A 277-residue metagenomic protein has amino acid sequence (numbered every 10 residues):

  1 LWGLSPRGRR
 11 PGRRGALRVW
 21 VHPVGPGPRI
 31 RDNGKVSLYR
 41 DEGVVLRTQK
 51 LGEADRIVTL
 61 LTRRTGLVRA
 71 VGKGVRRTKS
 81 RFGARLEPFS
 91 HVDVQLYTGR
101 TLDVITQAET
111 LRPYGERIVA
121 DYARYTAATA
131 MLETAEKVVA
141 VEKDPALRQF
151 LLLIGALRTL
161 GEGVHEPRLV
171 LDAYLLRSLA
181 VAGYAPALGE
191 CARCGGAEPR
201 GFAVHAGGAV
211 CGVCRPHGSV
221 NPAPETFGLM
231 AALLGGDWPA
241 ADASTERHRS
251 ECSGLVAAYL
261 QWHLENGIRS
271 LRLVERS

Functional and structural regions predicted by a protein language model:
L1-G27: Compositionally biased, low-complexity flexible segments
R29-S277: Non-catalytic alpha-helical scaffolds and adjoining flexible linkers that form interface surfaces for assembly
